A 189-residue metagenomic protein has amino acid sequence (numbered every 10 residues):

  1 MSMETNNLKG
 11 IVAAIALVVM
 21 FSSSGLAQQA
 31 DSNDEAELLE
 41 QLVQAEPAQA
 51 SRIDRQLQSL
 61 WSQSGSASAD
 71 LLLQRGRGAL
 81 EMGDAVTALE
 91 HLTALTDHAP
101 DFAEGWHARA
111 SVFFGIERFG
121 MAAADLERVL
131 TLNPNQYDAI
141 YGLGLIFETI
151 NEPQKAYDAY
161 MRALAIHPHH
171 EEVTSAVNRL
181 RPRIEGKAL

Functional and structural regions predicted by a protein language model:
E81, G115, T149-I150, P182-G186: Register position in tetratricopeptide repeats
A94-L95, R128-V129, R162-A163: Canonical positions in the second alpha-helix
